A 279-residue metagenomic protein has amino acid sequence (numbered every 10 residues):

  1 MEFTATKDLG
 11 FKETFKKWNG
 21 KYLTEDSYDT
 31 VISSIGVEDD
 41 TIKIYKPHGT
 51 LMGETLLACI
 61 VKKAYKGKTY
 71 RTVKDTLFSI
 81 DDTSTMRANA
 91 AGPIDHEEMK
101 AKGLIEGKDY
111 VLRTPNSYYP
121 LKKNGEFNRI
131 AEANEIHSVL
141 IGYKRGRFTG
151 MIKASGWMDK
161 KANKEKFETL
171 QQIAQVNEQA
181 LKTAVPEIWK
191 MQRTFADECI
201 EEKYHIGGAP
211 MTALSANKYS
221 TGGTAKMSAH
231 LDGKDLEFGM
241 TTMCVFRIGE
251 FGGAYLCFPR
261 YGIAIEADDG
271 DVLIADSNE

Functional and structural regions predicted by a protein language model:
M1-T242, A264-I265: Fe(II)/2-oxoglutarate oxygenase catalytic core
F238-T242, I248-E279: Catalytic core of Fe(II)/2-oxoglutarate
